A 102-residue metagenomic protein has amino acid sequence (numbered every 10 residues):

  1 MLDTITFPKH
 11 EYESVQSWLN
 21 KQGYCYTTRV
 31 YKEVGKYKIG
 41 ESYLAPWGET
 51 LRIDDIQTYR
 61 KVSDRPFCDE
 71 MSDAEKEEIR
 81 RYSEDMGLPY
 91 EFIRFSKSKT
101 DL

Functional and structural regions predicted by a protein language model:
M1-Y37: Compositionally biased, charged N-terminal/linker segments
T4-T6, T27-T28, T50, T58 (+1 more regions): Residue-identity detector for threonine
Y24, W47-E49, E91: A generic structural signal for short beta-strands and their flanking turns/coil linkers
R29, W47, S63-P66: Generic marker of "main functional regions" within proteins
Y43-D54: Short coil-to-beta-strand transition motifs
D54-L102: Aromatic- and Lys/Arg-enriched surface recognition patch
